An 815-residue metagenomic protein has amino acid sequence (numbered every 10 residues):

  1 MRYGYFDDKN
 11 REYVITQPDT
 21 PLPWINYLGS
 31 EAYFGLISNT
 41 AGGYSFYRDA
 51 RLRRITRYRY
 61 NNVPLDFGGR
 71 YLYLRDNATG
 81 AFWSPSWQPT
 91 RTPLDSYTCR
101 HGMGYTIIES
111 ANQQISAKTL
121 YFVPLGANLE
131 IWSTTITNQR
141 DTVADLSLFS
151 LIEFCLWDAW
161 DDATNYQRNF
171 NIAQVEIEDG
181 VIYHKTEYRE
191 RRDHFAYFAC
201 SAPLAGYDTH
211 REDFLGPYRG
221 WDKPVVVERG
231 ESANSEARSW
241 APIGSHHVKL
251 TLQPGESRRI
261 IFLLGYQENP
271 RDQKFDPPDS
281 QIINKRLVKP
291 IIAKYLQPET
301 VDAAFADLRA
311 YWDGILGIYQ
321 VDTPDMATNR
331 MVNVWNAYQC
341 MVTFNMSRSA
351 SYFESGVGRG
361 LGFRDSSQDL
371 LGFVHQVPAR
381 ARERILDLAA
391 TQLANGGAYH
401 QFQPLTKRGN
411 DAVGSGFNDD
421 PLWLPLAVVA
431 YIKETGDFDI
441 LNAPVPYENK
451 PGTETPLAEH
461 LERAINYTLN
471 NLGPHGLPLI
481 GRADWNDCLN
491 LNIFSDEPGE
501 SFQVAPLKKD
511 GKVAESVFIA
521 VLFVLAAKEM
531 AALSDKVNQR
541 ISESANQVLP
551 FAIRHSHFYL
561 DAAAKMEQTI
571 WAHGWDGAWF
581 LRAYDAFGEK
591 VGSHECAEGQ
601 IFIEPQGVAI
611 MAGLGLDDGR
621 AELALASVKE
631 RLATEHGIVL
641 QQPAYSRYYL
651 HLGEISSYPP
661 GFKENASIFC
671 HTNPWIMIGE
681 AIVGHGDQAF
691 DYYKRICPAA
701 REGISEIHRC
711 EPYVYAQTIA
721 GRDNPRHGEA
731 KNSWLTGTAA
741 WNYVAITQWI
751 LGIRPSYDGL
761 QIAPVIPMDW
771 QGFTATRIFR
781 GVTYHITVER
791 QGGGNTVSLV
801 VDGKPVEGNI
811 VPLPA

Functional and structural regions predicted by a protein language model:
M1-R364, A379, R384-D387, T391 (+8 more regions): Anionic coordination/interaction segments
T137-A144, P270-Q273, E434-N449, A527-N538 (+2 more regions): Inter-helical turn/loop segments and adjacent helix faces that build the functional surface of alpha-helical bundle
F149-L151, Y399-Q401, L522-V537, P550-L652 (+4 more regions): Catalytic cores of carbohydrate-active enzymes
K274-P290, S534-D561: Short, basic, low-complexity termini and linkers enriched in Ser/Thr/Gly/Pro that act as targeting/leader peptides
Q320-V334, E383, L388-G397, W423 (+5 more regions): Active-site acid/base region of carbohydrate-active enzymes
S351-S366, G409-D419, V504-A520, E589-A612 (+5 more regions): Solvent-exposed loop and edge beta-strand segments that line ligand/cofactor-binding and catalytic clefts
L361, D365-S366, L370-A381, I385-L479 (+6 more regions): Aromatic-rich carbohydrate-recognition surfaces in CAZymes
V800-E807: Short strand-turn-strand beta-turns centered on an Asx-Gly dipeptide
